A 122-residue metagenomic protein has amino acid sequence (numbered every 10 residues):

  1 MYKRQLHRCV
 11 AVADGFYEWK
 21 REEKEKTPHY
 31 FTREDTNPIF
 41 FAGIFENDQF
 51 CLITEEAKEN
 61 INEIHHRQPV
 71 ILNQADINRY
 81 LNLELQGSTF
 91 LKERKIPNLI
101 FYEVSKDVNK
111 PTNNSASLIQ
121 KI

Functional and structural regions predicted by a protein language model:
K3-I122: A structured binding-face within diverse protein domains that lines the active/interaction site
